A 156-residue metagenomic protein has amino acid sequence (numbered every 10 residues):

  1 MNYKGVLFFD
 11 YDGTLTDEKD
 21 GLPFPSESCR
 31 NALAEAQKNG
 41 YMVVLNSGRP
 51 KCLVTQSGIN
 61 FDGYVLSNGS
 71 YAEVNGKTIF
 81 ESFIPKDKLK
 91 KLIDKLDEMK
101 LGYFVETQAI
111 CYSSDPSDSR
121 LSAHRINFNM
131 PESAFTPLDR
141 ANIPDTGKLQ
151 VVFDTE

Functional and structural regions predicted by a protein language model:
M1-K4, L66: Short, small/polar residue-rich loop motifs at catalytic or cofactor-binding pockets
Y3-G21: Asp-based phosphoryl-transfer active-site loop
Y3-K4, G40, F61, T146: Short, well-ordered alpha-helix to beta-strand connector turns
F9-G13, Y71-V74, R140-N142: Short, basic/glycine-rich phosphate-binding loops at helix/coil junctions that contact nucleotide phosphates
D10, S67, V152: Conserved residues at the C-terminal ends of beta-strands
F24-R120: Active-site phosphate-binding/coordination module
K95, L101, E106-E156: Conserved acidic, metal-coordinating active-site core of Asp-based, Mg2+-dependent phosphoryl-transfer enzymes
